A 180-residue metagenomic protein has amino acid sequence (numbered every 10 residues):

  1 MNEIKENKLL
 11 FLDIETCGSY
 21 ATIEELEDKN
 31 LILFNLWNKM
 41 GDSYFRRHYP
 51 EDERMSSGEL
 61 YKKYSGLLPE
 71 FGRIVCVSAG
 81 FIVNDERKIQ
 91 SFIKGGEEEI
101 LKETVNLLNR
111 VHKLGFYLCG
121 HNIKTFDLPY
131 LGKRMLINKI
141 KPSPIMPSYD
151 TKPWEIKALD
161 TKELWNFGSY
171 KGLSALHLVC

Functional and structural regions predicted by a protein language model:
M1-R110: Conserved RNase H-like, two-metal-ion catalytic cores of nucleic-acid enzymes
N2-N7, G72-K94, V111-C180: Metal-dependent phosphoesterase core characteristic of DEDDh/y 3'-5' exonuclease domains
